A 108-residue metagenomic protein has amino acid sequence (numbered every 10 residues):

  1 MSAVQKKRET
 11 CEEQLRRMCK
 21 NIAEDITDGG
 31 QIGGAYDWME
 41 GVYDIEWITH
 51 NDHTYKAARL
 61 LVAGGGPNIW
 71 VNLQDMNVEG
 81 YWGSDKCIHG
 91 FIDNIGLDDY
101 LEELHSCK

Functional and structural regions predicted by a protein language model:
M1-K108: Acidic interaction surfaces
